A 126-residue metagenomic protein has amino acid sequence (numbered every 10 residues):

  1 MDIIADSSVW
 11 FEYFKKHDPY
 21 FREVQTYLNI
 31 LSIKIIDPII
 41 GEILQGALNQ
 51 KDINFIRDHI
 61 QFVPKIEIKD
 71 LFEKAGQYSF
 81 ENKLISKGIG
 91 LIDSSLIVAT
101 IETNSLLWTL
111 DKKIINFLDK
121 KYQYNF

Functional and structural regions predicted by a protein language model:
M1-D2, I97-F126: Acidic, PIN/NYN-like endoribonuclease modules and their adjacent C-terminal/linker elements
M1-I35, Q45-R57: Short, well-structured N-terminal submotif of metal-dependent ribonuclease cores
I3, I33-I35, Q61-I66, L106: Short loop->beta-strand "edge-of-pocket" segments that line small-molecule binding or catalytic clefts across diverse
V9-W10, I39, L71, S95-L96 (+1 more regions): Alpha-helix capping/helix-boundary segments
I36, I92, L110: Replace "coordinates the UDP/GDP/TDP-sugar" with "coordinates nucleotide-activated sugar donors
E42-I43, K74, N116-F117: Phosphate- and divalent-cation-binding pockets in alpha/beta enzyme and binding domains that engage nucleotide-derived
Q61-L84, D93-S94: Acidic catalytic patch
